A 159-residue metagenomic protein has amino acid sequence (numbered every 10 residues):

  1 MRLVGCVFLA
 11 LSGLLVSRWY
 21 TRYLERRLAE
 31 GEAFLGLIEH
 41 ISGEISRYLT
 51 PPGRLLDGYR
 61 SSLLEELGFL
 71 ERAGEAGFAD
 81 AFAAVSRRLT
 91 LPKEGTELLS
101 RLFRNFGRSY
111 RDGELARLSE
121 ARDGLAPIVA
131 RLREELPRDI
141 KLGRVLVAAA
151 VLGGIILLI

Functional and structural regions predicted by a protein language model:
R2-R72: Juxtamembrane/interface alpha-helical elements of multi-pass membrane proteins
G5-V16, R133-I159: Bilayer-spanning, highly hydrophobic alpha-helical transmembrane segments
R27-E30, P52, F78, G95 (+1 more regions): Residue-level recognition of alpha-helical structural elements
G31-F34, L99, L118: Hydrophobic packing residues in well-ordered alpha-helices of helical domains and bundles
L35-S42, S46, S100-G107, A126: Regular secondary-structure segments
L67-K93, L158: Membrane-anchoring/interfacial helices and their immediately flanking loops in integral membrane proteins
F82-D112: Short, non-transmembrane cytosolic segments of multipass membrane proteins
G107-A148: Membrane-interface, cytosolic juxtamembrane amphipathic helix immediately N-terminal to a transmembrane helix, enriched
